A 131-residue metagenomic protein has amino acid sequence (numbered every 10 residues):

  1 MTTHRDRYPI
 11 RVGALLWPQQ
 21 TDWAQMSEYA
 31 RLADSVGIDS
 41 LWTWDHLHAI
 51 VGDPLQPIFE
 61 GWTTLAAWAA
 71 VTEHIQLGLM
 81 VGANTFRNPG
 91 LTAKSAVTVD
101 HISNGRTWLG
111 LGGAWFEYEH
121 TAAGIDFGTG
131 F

Functional and structural regions predicted by a protein language model:
M1-V71: N-terminal beta1-alpha1-beta2 module of alpha/beta enzyme domains
I10-A24, T85-F131: Flexible, glycine-rich active-site loops centered on histidine and acidic residues that chelate a metal or position
D53-Q56, G82-R87: Glycine-rich "substrate-gating" loop/helix at the edge of Rossmann-like oxidoreductase active sites
A70-E73, H101: Solvent-exposed polar/charged
T72-M80: Conserved catalytic cysteine-centered active-site region of acyl-thioester-dependent Claisen-condensing enzymes
